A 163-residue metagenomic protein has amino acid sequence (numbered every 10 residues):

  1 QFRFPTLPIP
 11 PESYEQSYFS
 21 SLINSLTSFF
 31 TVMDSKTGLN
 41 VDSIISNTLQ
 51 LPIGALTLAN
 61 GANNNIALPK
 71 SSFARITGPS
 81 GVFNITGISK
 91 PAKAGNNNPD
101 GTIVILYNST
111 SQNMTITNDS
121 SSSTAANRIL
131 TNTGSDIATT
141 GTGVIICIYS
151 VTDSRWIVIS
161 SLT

Functional and structural regions predicted by a protein language model:
Q1-N65, V158-T163: Extracellular "spike/adhesin" assembly and maturation modules and analogous cytosolic coiled-coil scaffolds
Q1-R3, T27-G38, D42-I45, S72 (+3 more regions): N-terminal assembly/attachment segments of tailed bacteriophage virion structural proteins
T6-E12, I53, K70, S80 (+2 more regions): Generic low-complexity segments that are intrinsically disordered, proline-rich and/or Lys/Arg-biased
A59-G78: N-terminal beta-hairpin/loop module of FHA
I76-T163: Acidic, glycine/polar-enriched metal-coordinating patches/loops that mediate binding to polyanionic ligands
